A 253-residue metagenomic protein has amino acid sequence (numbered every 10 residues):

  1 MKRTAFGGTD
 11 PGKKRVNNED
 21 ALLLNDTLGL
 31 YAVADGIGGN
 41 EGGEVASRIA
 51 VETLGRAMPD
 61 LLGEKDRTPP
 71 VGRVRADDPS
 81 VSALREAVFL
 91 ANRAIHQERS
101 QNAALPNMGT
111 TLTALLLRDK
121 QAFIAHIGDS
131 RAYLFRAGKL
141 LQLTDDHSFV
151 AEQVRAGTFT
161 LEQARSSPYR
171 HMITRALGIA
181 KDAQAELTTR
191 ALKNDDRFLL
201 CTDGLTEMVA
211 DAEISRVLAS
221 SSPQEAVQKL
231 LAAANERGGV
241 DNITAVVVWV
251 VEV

Functional and structural regions predicted by a protein language model:
M1-V253: PP2C/PPM-type serine/threonine phosphatase catalytic domain
